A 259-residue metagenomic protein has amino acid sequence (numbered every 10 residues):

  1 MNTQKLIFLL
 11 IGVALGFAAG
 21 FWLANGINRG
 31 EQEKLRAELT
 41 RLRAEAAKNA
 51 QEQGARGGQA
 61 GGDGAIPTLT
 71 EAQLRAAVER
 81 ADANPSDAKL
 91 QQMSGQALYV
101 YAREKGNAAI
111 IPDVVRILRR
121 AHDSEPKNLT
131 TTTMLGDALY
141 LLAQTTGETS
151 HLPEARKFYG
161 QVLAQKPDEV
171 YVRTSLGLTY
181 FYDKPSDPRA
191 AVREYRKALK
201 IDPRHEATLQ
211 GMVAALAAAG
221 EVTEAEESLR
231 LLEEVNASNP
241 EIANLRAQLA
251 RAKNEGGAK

Functional and structural regions predicted by a protein language model:
M1-D82: Long, contiguous interaction/recruitment modules in multidomain scaffold/adaptor proteins
L9, A14-F17, R29-R36, A214-K259: Terminal, low-structured helical/coil segments at or just beyond the last alpha-helical repeat
P67-A76, E104-R120, Q144-Q161, K184-K197 (+1 more regions): Structural signature of tandem alpha-helical TPR/SEL1-like repeats, specifically the intra-repeat loop/turn
A83, S124, Q165, I201 (+1 more regions): Structural marker of alpha-solenoid helical repeat scaffolds
M93, M134, S175, G211 (+1 more regions): Canonical tetratricopeptide repeat
Q96, V100-R103, D137, Q144 (+3 more regions): Residue-level recognition of tetratricopeptide repeat
